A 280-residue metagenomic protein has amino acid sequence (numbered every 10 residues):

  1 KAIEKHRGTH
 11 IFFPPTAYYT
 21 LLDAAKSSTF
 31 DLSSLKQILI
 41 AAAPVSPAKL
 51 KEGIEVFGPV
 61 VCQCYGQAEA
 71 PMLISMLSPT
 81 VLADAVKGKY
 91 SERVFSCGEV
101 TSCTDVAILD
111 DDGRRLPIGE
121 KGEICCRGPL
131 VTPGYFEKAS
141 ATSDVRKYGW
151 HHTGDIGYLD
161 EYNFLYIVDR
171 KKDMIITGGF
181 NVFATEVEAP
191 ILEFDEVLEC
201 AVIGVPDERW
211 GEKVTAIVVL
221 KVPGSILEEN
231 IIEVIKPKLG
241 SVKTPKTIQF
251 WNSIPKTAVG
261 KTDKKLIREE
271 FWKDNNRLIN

Functional and structural regions predicted by a protein language model:
E4, I11, G128, P133-G134 (+5 more regions): AMP-binding/adenylate-forming catalytic core of the ANL superfamily
G8-F13, L22-E92, D105, D112-R115: Gly/Ser/Thr-rich phosphate-binding loop
A17-Y18, V45, V131: Alpha-helix capping/helix-boundary segments
A42, G66, G98, G128 (+2 more regions): Active-site glycine-centered loops adjacent to acidic/histidine catalytic or metal-binding residues that shape
C62-E69, L73, G98-V100, I203-V205 (+1 more regions): Beta-strand->loop->alpha-helix junctions that form or flank phosphate-binding loops in nucleotide-handling enzymes
E99-C103, R114-D144, V182: Conserved ATP/PPi-binding loop(s) of AMP-dependent carboxylate-activating enzymes
C103-C125, E161-Y162, G224-E228, D263: Conserved beta-loop-beta connector loops within the AMP-binding
E269-N280: Acidic/polar alpha-helix N-cap and adjacent early helical turns within long charge-rich amphipathic helices/linkers
